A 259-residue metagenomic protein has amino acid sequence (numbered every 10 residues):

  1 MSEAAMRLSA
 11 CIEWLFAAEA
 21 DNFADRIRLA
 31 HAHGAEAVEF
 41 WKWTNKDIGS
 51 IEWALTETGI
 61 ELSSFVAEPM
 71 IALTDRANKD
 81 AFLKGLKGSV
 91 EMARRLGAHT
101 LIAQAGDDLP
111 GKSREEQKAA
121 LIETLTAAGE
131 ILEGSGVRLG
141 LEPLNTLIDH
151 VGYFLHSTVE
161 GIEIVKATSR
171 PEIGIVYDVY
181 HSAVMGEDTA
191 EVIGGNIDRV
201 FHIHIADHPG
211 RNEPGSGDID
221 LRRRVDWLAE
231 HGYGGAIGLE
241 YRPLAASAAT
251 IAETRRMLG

Functional and structural regions predicted by a protein language model:
M1-G34, G97-H99, E123, L155-Y177 (+1 more regions): Histidine-acidic metal/acid-base catalytic patches
W14-F16, K42-T44, E68-I71, D107-L109 (+4 more regions): Active-site-proximal loop/turn and secondary-structure-junction residues that shape catalytic pockets, frequently
I27-T44, V66-I71: N-terminal substrate-binding region of glycoside hydrolase catalytic domains
E39, S64-V66, I102, G140 (+2 more regions): Conserved beta-strand positions in the central sheet of alpha/beta enzyme cores
E39-E57, A105, K112-S113, I148-D149 (+1 more regions): Glycine-rich, proline-tolerant flexible connector loops at the mouths of alpha/beta enzymes
S50-T58, A127-L132, G195, R223-W227: Catalytic-core regions built around general acid/base machinery
E52-D80: Short hydrophobic interaction/assembly module
E57, R76-G174, V184: Active-site acidic/histidine proton-transfer and metal-coordination neighborhood in alpha/beta enzyme cores
